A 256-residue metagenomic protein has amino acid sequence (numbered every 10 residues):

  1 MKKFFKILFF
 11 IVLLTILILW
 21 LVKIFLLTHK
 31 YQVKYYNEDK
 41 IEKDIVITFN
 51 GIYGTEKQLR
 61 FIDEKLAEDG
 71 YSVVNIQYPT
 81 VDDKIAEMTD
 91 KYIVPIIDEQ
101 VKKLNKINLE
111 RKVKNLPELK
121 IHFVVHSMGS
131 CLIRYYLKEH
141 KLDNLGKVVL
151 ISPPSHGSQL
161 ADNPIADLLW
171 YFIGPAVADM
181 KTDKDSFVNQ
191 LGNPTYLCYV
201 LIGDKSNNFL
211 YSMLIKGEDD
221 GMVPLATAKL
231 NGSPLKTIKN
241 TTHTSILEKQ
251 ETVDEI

Functional and structural regions predicted by a protein language model:
M1-L17: N-terminal Sec-pathway targeting helices
I16-K34: Membrane-interface motif at the C-terminal end of an N-terminal transmembrane signal
E38-I45: Proline/glycine-enriched tight loop/beta-turn segments at coil->beta junctions that connect or precede beta-strands
I47-N50, K57, L66, V73-I76 (+1 more regions): Serine-dependent carboxylesterase/thioesterase catalytic core of lipase-like alpha/beta-hydrolase/SGNH enzymes
T55-F61: The serine-hydrolase catalytic nucleophile loop
R60, E87-M88, S158-P164, F209-L214 (+1 more regions): Short aromatic-enriched loop/helix-cap "lid" or pocket-rim segments at secondary-structure transitions that line
Y78-D83, N240-T244: Histidine-bearing beta->alpha loop at or near hydrolase active sites
N193-I256: C-terminal catalytic-base region of ester-bond hydrolases, centering on the histidine of the charge-relay
